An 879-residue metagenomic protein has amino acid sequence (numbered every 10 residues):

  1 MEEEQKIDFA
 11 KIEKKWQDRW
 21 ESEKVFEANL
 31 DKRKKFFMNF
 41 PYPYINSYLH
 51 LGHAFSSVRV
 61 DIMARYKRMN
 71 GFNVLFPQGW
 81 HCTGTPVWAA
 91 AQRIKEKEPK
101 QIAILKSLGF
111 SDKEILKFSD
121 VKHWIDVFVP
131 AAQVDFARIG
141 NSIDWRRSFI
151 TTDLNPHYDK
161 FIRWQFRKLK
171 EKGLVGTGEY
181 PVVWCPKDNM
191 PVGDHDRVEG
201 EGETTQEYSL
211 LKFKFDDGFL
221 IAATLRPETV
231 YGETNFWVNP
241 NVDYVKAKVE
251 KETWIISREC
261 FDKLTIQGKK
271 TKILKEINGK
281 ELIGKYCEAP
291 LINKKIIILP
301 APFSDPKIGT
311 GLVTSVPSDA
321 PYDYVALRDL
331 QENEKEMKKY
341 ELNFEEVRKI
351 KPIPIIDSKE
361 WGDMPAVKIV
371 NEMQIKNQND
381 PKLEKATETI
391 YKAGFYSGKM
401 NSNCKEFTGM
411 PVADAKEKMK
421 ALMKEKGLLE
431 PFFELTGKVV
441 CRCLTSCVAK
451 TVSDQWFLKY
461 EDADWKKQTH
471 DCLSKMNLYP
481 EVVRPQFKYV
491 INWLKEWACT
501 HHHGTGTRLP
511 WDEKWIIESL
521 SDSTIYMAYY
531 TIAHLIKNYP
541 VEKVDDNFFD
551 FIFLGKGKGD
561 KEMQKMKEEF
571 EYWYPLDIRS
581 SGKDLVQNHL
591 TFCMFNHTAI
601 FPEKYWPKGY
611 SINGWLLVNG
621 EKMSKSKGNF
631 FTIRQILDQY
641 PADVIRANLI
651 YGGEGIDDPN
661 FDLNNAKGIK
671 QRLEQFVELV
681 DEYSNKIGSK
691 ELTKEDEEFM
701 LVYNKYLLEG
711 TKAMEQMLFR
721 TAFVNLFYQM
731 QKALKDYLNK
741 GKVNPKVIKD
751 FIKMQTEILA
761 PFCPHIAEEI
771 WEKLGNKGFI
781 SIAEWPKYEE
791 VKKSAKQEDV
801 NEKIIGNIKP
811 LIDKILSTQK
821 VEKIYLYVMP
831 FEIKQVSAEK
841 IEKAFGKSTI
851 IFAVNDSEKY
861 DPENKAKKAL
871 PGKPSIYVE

Functional and structural regions predicted by a protein language model:
K6, K14-K15, R19-E23, Q92-Y231 (+9 more regions): Residue patterns forming the tRNA-binding/recognition surfaces of aminoacyl-tRNA synthetases and related DALR
Q17, K170-R197, I256-K275, L282 (+1 more regions): Amphipathic alpha-helical
A28-A91, I162, A222-L225, T229-V230 (+3 more regions): N-terminal catalytic cores of NTP/NDP-binding nucleotidyl/phosphoryl-transfer enzymes
V58-L75, P321-K338, L585-P602, G806-I815: Metal-dependent nuclease catalytic cores in nucleic-acid-processing enzymes, especially RNase H-like/related
H81, P186, D194, V198-E199 (+3 more regions): Acidic, turn-prone loop/beta-hairpin segments
K212, E288-P306, P317, K488-D657: Alpha-helical recognition segments enriched in aromatics with Gly/Pro capping that present substrate-recognition
P227-W237, V242-L312: Protease-associated
L663, K667, K742-V743, G778-E879: C-terminal low-complexity, glycine/proline- and small-hydrophobic-enriched intrinsically disordered tails that act as
